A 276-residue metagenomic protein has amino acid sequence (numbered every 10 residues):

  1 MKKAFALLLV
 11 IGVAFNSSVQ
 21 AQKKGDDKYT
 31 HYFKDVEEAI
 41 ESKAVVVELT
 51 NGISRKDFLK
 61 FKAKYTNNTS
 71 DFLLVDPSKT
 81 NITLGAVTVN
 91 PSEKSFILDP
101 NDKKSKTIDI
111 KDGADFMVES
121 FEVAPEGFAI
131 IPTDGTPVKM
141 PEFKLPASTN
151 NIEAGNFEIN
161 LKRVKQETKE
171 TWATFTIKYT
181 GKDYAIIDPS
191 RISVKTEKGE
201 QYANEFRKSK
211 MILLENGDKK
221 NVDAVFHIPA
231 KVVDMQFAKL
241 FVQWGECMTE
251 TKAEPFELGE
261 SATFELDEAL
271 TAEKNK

Functional and structural regions predicted by a protein language model:
M1-K24: Bacterial Sec-dependent N-terminal signal peptides
A21-T30, K276: Cleaved targeting-peptide boundary
D27-K56, K139-E167: Low-complexity, acidic Ser/Thr/Pro/Gly-rich terminal tails and inter-domain linkers that flank the onset of structured
K56-K62, P137, K169-A173, K220: Short, solvent-exposed loop/turn segments enriched in Ser/Thr/Gly
Y65-D71, I177-G181: Asparagine-centered strand-capping/turn motif at beta-strand->loop junctions
D71-K79, D183-R191, M235-A238: Short, hydrophobic/aromatic beta-strand segments
T88-P132, Q201-K252: Short, solvent-exposed, Trp/other aromatic-anchored flexible loops in extracytoplasmic proteins
A114-T171, T176: Surface-exposed beta-loop interaction hotspot
